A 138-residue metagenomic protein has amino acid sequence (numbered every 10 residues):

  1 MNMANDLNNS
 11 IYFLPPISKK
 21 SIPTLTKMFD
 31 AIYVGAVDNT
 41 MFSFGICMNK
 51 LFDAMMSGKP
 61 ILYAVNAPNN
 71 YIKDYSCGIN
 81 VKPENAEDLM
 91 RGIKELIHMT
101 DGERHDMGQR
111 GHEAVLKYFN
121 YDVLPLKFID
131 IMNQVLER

Functional and structural regions predicted by a protein language model:
M1-T24, M28: Nucleotide-activated donor-binding/catalytic signature segment of Leloir-type glycosyltransferases, i.e., the conserved
L14-I17, V65, K82: Short loop/edge segments at beta-strand edges and connector loops that shape dinucleotide/nucleotide cofactor-binding
K19-I22, A86, R104, K117-P125: Amphipathic alpha-helical segment in the mid-to-C-terminal domain of diverse UDP/GDP-sugar glycosyltransferases
K20-L25, I32-F52, L62-Y71: Nucleotide-sugar-dependent
D30, M56-K59: A short alpha->beta transition loop at the rim of the catalytic pocket in nucleotide-sugar-dependent
N70-E95: Change "using UDP/GDP/dTDP sugars" to "using nucleotide sugars
G102-K117, K127-D130: A short, well-ordered alpha-helix in the C-terminal region of glycosyltransferases
Y121-R138: C-terminal alpha-helical cap of glycosyltransferases
